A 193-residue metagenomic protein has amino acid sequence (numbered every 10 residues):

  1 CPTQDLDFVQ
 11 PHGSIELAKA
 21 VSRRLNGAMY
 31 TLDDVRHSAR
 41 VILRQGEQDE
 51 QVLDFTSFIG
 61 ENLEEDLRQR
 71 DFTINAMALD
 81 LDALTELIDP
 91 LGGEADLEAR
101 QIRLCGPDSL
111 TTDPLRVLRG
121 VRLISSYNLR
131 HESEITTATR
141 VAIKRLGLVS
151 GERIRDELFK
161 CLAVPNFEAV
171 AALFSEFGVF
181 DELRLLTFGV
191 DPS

Functional and structural regions predicted by a protein language model:
C1-S193: Catalytic cores of the polymerase beta-like nucleotidyltransferase superfamily and closely associated nucleotide
